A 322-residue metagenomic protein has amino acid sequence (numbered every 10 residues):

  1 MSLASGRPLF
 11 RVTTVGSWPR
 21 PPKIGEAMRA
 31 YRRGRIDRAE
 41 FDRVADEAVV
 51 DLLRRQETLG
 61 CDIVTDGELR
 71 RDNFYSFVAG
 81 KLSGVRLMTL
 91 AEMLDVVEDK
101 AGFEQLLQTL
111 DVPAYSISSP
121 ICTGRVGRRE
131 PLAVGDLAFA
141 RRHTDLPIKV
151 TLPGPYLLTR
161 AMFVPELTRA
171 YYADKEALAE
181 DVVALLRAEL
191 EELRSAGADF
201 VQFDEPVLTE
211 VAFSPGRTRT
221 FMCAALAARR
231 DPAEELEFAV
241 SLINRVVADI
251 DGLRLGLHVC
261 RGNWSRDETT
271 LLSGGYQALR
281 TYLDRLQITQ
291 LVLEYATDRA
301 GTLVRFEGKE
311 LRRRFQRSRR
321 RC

Functional and structural regions predicted by a protein language model:
M1-C322: Domain-level signal for soluble alpha/beta catalytic cores
